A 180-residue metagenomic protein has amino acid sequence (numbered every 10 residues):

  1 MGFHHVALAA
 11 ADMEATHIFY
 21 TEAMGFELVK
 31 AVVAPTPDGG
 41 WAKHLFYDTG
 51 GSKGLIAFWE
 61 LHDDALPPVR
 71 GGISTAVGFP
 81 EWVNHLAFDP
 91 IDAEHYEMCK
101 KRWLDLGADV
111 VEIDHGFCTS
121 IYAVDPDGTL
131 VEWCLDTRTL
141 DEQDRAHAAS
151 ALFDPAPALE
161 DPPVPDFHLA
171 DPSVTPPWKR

Functional and structural regions predicted by a protein language model:
F3-A11, F46-G50, V69-K101, T119-T129: Vicinal oxygen chelate
A9-E60: Core segments of cupin and vicinal oxygen chelate
P35, V77, V111-E112: Short Gly/Pro-enriched turn/cap motifs at secondary-structure boundaries
G54, A65-L66, R138-L140: Short, acidic Gly/Pro/Ser/Thr-rich loop/turn segments
F58, A65-R70: A broadly used, surface-exposed interaction patch
L61-D63, I91: Histidine- and/or cysteine-centered catalytic micro-motif in compact active-site loops
D63-D64, G78: A compositional/structural signature marking long, glycine- and acidic/polar-rich segments with frequent tryptophans
E97-R180: Vicinal oxygen chelate
